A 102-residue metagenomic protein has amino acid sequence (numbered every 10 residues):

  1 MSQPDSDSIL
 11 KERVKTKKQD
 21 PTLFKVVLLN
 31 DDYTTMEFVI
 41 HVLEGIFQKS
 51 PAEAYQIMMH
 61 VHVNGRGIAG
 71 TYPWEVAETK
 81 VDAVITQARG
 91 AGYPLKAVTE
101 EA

Functional and structural regions predicted by a protein language model:
S2-A102: Terminal domain-initiation and capping elements
